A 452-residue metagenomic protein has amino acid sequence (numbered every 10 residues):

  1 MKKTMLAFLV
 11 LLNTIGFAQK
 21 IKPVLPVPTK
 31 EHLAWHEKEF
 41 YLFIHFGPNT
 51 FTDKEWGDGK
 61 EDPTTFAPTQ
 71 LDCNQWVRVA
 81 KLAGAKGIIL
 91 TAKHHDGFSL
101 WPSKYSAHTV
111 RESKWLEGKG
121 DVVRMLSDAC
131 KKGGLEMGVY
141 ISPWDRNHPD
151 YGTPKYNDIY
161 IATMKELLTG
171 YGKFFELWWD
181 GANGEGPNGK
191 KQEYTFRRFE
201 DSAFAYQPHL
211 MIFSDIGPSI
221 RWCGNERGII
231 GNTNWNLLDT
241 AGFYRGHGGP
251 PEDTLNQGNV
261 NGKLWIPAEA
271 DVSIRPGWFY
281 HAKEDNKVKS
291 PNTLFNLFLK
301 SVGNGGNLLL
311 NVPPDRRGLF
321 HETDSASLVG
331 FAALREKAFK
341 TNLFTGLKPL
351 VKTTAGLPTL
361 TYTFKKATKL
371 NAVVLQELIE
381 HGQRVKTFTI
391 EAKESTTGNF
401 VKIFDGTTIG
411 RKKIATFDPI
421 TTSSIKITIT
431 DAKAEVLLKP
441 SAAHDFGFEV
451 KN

Functional and structural regions predicted by a protein language model:
M1-K20: Bacterial Sec-dependent N-terminal signal peptides
Q19-P419, T428-L437, A442-H444, E449: Mature catalytic domains of secreted/periplasmic carbohydrate-active enzymes
T422-S424: Extracellular Ig-like/FN3 beta-sandwich strand-entry sites
